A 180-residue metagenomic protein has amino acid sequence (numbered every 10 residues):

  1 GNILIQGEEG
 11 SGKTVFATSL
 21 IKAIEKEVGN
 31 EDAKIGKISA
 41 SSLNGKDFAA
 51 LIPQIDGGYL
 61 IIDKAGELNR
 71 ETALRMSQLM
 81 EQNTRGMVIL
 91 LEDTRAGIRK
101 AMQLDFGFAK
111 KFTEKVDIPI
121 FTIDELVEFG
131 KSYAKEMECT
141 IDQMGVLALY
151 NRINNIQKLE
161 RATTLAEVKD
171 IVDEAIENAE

Functional and structural regions predicted by a protein language model:
N2-D32: Walker A/P-loop
N2-L4, Y59, V88: Residue-level preference for the first positions of well-ordered beta-strands
S11, S42-N44, G66-L68, T94-R99 (+1 more regions): Conserved nucleotide-binding/hydrolysis micro-motifs of P-loop NTPases
A23-Q54: AAA+/P-loop NTPase substrate/partner-engagement loops
L43-E81: Conserved alpha-helical scaffold flanking the Walker A/P-loop in AAA+ ATPase domains
I61-D63, M87-R95: Structural recognition of the conserved hydrophobic beta-strand(s) that form the central parallel beta-sheet of P-loop
Q103-I120: A short helix-turn-beta junction within AAA+ P-loop NTPase domains corresponding to the substrate/partner-engaging
I120, L126-E180: Conserved AAA+ ATPase small/helical "lid" subdomain
